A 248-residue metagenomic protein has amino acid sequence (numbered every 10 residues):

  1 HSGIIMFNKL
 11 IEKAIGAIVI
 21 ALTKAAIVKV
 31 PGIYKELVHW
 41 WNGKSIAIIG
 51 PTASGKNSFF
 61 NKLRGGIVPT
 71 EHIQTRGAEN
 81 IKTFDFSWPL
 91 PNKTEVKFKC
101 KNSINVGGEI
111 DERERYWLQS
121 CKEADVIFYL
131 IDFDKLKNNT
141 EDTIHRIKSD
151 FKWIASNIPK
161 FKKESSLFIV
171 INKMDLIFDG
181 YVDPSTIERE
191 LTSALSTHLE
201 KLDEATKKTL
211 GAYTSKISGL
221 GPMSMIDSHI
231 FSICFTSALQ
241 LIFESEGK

Functional and structural regions predicted by a protein language model:
G3-I49, C234: Short, flexible boundary segments at extreme N-termini or domain junctions of P-loop NTPases and their
I46-I67: Glycine-rich phosphate-binding P-loop
G50-T52, A124-K135, I169-D175, M223-S224 (+1 more regions): Short loop/turn segments at strand-loop or loop-helix junctions that form parts of catalytic or ligand-binding pockets
R64-F98: Switch I (effector-binding) loop of TRAFAC-class P-loop GTPase G-domains
V96-R115: Switch II (G3) loop of P-loop NTPases
R113-T140, N157: Inter-motif core of Ras-like GTPase G domains
F133-T209: Conserved C-terminal guanine-recognition region of P-loop GTPase G domains, centered on the G4
I177-K248: Canonical P-loop GTPase G-domain recognition
